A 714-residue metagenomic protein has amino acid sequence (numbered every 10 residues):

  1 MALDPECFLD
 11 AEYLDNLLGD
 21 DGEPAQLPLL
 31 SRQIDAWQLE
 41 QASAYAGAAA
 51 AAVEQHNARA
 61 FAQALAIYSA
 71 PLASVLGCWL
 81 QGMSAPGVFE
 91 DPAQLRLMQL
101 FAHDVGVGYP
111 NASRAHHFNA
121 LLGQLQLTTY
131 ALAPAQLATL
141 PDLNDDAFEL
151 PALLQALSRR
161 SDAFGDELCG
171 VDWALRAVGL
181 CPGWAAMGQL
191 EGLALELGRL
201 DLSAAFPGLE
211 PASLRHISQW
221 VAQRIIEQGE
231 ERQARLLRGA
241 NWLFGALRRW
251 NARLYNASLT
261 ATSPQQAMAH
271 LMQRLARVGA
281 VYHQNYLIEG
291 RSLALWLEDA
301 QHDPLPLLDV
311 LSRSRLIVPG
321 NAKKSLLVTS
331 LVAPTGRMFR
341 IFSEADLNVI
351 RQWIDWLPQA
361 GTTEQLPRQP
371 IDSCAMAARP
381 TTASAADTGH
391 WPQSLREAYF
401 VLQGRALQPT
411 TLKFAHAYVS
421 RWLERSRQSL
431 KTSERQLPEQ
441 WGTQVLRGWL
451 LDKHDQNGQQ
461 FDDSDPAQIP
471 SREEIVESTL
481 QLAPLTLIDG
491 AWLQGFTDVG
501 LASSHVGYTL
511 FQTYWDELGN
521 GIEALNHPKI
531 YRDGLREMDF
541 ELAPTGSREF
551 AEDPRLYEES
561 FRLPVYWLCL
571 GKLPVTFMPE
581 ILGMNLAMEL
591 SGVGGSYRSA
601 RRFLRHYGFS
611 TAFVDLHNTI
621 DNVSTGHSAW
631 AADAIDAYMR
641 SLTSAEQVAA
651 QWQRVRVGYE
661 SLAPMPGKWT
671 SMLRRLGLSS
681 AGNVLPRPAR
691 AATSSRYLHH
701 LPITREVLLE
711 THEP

Functional and structural regions predicted by a protein language model:
M1, T382-F400, T693-P714: Terminal accessory/targeting
M1-A46, G389-Q459: Extended, charge-enriched "interface" segments that sit outside catalytic cores
A25-A204, G245, A252-Q273, Q436-H606 (+4 more regions): Active-site-proximal alpha-helical scaffolds that flank and shape metal-associated catalytic sites
L97, C169, Q233-A240, S343 (+4 more regions): Hydrophobic packing residues in well-ordered alpha-helices of helical domains and bundles
E149-A152, S213-R224, L326, S596-R598: Extended amphipathic alpha-helical scaffold segments
R199-S218, E298, H302-D309, S596 (+2 more regions): C-terminal hydrophobic structural anchor segments that stabilize assembly/packing rather than catalytic chemistry
F206-Q266, I620-T711: Acidic, carboxylate-rich catalytic segments that either coordinate divalent cations
R253-S394: Aromatic- and Gly/Pro-enriched helix-to-coil junctions and flexible linker segments
